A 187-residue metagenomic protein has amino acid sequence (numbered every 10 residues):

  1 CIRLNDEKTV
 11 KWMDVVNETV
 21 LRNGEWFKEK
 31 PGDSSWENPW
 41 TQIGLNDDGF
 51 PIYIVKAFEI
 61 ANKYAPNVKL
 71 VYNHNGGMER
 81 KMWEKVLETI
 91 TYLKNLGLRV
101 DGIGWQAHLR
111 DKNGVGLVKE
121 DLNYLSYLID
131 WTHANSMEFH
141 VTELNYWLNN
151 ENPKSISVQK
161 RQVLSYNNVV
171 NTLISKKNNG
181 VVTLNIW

Functional and structural regions predicted by a protein language model:
C1-V68, N73-E88, N113-Y127, K154-R161: Active-site cleft segment of glycoside hydrolase catalytic domains centered on the general acid/base Glu
N5-D6, K63-N67, N95-R99, K176-N179: Short helix-capping segments at alpha-helix termini
V10-D14, N67-V71, R99-G104, E138-V141 (+1 more regions): Structural preference for beta-strand elements that scaffold enzyme active sites
M13-E18, N75-M78, W105-R110, L144-W147 (+1 more regions): Active-site beta-loop-alpha junctions enriched in small/polar residues
L87-K94, N167-N171: Short, well-ordered amphipathic alpha-helices
L96, I129-W147: Aromatic-lined glycan-binding groove of carbohydrate-active enzymes
H140-L144, Q159-W187: Substrate-binding cleft of secreted/luminal carbohydrate-active enzymes
